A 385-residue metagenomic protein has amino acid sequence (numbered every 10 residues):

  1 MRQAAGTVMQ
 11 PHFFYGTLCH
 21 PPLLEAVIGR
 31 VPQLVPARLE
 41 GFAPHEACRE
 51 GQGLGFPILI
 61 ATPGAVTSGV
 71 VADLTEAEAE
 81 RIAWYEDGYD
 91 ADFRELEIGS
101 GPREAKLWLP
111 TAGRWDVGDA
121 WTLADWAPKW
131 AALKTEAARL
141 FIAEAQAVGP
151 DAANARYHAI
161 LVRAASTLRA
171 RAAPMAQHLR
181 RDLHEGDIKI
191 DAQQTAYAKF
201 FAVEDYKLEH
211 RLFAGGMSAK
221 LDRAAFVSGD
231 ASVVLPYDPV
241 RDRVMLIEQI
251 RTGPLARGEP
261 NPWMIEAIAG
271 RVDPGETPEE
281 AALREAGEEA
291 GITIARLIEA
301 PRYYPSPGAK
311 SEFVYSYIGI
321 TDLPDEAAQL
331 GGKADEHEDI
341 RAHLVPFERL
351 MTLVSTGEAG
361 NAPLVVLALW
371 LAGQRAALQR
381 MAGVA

Functional and structural regions predicted by a protein language model:
R2-H184: Glycine-aromatic micro-motifs
L34, T293-A300: A short coil-to-beta-strand element that immediately follows conserved catalytic motifs
D73, E97, D205-K207, P236 (+2 more regions): Short, well-ordered beta-strand micro-motif
R103, L208-L212, S306-A328: Active-site-adjacent beta-strand/loop module that shapes the phosphate/pyrophosphate-binding cleft
W115-A192, E259-M264, P274, E299-P301 (+2 more regions): Nudix hydrolase/Nudix homology domain
Y197-R241: Acidic, metal-coordinating catalytic segment for phosphate/diphosphate chemistry, firing primarily on the Nudix
R223-S228, V240-R284, A334-E336: Conserved Nudix-box catalytic region and its N-terminal flanking loop in Nudix hydrolases and closely related
G275-A281, E289, T293-R296: Beta-rich strand-turn-strand
